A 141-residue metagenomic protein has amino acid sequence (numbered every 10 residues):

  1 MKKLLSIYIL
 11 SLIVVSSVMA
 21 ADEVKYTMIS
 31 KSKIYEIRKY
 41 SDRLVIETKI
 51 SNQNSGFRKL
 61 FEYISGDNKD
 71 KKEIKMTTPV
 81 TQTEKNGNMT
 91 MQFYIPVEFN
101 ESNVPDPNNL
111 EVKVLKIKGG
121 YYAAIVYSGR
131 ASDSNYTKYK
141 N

Functional and structural regions predicted by a protein language model:
L4-Y8, V15-N141: A solvent-exposed interaction/effector surface
